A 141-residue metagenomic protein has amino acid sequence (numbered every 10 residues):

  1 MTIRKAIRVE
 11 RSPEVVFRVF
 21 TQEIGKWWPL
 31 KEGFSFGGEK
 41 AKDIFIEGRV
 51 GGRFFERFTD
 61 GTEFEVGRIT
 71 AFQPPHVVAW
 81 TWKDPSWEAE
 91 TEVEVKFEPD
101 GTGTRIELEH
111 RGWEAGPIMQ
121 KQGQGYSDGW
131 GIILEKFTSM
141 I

Functional and structural regions predicted by a protein language model:
M1-E14, R57, P99-E107, S139: Aromatic-glycine hotspot motif
M1-K42: Hydrophobic ligand-binding cavity/cleft-lining segments
V9-R11, G48, A71: Conserved strand-loop elements at the edges of beta-sheets that form or border functional pockets
V16-F20, F54, I69, V78-W80 (+3 more regions): Hydrophobic pocket/interface hotspot
I24, R111-I141: A conserved amphipathic terminal alpha-helix motif
F45, F55-T102, R111-E114: Hydrophobic-ligand binding "helix-grip"
